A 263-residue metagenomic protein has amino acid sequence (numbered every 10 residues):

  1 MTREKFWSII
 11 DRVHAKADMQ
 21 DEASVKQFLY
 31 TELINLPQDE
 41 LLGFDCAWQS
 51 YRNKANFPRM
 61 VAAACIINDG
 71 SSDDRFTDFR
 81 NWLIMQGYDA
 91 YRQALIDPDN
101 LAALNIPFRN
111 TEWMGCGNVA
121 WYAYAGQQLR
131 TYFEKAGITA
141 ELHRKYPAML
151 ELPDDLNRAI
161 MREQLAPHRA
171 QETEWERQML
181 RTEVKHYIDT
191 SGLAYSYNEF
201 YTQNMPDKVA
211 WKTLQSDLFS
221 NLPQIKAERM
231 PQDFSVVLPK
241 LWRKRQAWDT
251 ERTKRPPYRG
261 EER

Functional and structural regions predicted by a protein language model:
M1-F57, Q164, H168-R169, T173-E176: N-terminal domain-onset segments
V25-F28, E32, A63, R75-D78 (+5 more regions): Generic preference for well-ordered secondary structure
T31-N110, E163, H186, E199: Core of folded catalytic or high-affinity ligand/protein-binding domains in predominantly eukaryotic proteins
D89-Q93, D97-L238, W242: Basic, alpha-helical nucleic-acid-binding regions used in initiation and control of genome expression
R252-R263: Non-Sec secretion/translocation targeting segments of pathogen effectors
